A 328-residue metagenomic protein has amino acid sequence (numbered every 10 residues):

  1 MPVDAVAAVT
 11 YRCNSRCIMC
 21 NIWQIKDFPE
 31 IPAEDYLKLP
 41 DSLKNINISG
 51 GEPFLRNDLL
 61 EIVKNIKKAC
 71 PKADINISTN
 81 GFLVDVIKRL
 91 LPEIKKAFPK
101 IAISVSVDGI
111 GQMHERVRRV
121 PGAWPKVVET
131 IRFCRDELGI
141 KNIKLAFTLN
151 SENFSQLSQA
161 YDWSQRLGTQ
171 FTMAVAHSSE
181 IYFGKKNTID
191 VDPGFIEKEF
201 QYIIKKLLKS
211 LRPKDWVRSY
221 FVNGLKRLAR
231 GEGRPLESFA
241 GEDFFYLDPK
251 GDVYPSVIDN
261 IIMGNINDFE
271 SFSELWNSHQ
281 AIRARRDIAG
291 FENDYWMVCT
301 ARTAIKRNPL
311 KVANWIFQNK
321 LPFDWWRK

Functional and structural regions predicted by a protein language model:
M1, V253-K328: Flexible mid-to-C-terminal extensions adjoining Fe-S/redox cofactors in radical SAM and related proteins
M1-I101, E180, N308, D324-K328: Conserved alpha-helical substructure of the radical SAM core
V9, C13-N14, I87, V105 (+6 more regions): Generic structural signal for small/hydrophobic residues in well-ordered secondary structure, especially within
C13, C17-C20, S238, S256 (+2 more regions): Disulfide-bonded cysteines in secreted/extracellular proteins and peptides
P29-I31, A69, A97, A102-Y254 (+1 more regions): Radical SAM enzyme [4Fe-4S]-AdoMet core and its adjacent flexible, acidic and glycine-rich loops/tails across
Y36-L37, L60-K64, K88-K95, V128-I131 (+3 more regions): Short amphipathic alpha-helical segments and helix-helix/interface helices
L43, I87, I94, F221-R230 (+1 more regions): Conserved short hydrophobic patches within well-ordered secondary structure
E52, T79-G81, G109, L149 (+1 more regions): Short, flexible loop/turn elements at secondary-structure junctions
